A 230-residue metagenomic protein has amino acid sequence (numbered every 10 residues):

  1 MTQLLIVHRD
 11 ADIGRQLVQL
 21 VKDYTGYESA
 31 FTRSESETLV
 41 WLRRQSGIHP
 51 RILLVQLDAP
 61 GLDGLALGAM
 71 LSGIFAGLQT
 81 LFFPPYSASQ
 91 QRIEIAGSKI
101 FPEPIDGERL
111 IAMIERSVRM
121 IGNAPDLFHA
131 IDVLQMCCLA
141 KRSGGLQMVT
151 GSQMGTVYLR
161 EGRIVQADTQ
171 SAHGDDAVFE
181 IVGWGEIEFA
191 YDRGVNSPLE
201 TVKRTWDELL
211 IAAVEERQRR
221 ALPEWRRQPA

Functional and structural regions predicted by a protein language model:
M1-A230: Acidic, Ser/Thr/Pro-enriched low-complexity segments and adjacent helix/loop capping patches that create flexible
